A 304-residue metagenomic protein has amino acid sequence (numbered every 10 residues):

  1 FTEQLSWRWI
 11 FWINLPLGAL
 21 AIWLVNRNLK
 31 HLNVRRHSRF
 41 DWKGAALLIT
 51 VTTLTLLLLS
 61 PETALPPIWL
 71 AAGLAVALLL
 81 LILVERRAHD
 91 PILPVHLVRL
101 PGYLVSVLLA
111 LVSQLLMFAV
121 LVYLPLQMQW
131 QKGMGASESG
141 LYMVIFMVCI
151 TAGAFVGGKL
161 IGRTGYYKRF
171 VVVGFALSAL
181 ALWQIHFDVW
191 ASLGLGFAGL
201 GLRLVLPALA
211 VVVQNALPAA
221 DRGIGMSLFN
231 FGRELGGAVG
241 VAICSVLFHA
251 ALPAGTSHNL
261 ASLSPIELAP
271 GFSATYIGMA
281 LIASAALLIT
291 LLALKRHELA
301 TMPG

Functional and structural regions predicted by a protein language model:
T2-L5, I13, P66-L70, H89-P253 (+1 more regions): 12-transmembrane solute porter fold
E3-L109, L116, M134: Hydrophobic transmembrane-helix bundles of small-molecule transporters
L24, I82-V84, L182-Q184, S262-S264: Intrinsically disordered, low-complexity segments enriched in polar/charged residues with Gly/Pro, especially when
L29, V34, L252-S257, H297: Charged, solvent-exposed alpha-helical segments that act as regulatory interaction surfaces
V34, L263-P265, A293-G304: Intrinsic disorder in cytosolic terminal tails and internal cytosolic loops of multi-pass membrane transporters
S257-G271: Short, membrane-exposed interhelical loops at transmembrane-helix boundaries
